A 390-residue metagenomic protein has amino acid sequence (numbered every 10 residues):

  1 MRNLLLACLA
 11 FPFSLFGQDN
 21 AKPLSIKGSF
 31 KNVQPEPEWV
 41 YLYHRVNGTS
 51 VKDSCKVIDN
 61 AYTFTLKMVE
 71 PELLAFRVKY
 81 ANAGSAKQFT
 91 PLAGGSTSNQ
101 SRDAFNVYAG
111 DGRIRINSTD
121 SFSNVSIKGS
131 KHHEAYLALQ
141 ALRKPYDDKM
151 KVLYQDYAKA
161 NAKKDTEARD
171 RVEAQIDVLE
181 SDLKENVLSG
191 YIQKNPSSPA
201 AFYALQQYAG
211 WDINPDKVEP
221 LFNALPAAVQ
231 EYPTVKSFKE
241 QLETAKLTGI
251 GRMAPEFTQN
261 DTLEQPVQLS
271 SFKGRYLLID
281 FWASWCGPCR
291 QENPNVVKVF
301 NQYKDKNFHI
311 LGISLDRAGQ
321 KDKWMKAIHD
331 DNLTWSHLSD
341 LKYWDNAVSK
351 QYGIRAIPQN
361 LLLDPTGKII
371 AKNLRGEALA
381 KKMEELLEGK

Functional and structural regions predicted by a protein language model:
M1-G28, G389-K390: Bacterial Sec-dependent N-terminal signal peptides
Q18-V178: A non-transmembrane, solvent-exposed segment enriched in polar/low-complexity residues
A75-R77, G84-A104, I114-N117, S181-M253: N-terminal targeting signals for export/organelle localization
S237-S270, W335, K382-G389: N-terminal "domain-start" segment that seeds a small globular fold
K273-L277, F281-K298: Conserved redox-active cysteine motifs that mediate thiol-disulfide chemistry, especially di-cysteine Cys-X(1-2)-Cys
Q291-D331, L341-K350, K381: Structural microenvironment flanking redox-active thiols in thiol-disulfide oxidoreductases
L333, D340-E388: Thiol/disulfide oxidoreductase modules built on the thioredoxin-like
